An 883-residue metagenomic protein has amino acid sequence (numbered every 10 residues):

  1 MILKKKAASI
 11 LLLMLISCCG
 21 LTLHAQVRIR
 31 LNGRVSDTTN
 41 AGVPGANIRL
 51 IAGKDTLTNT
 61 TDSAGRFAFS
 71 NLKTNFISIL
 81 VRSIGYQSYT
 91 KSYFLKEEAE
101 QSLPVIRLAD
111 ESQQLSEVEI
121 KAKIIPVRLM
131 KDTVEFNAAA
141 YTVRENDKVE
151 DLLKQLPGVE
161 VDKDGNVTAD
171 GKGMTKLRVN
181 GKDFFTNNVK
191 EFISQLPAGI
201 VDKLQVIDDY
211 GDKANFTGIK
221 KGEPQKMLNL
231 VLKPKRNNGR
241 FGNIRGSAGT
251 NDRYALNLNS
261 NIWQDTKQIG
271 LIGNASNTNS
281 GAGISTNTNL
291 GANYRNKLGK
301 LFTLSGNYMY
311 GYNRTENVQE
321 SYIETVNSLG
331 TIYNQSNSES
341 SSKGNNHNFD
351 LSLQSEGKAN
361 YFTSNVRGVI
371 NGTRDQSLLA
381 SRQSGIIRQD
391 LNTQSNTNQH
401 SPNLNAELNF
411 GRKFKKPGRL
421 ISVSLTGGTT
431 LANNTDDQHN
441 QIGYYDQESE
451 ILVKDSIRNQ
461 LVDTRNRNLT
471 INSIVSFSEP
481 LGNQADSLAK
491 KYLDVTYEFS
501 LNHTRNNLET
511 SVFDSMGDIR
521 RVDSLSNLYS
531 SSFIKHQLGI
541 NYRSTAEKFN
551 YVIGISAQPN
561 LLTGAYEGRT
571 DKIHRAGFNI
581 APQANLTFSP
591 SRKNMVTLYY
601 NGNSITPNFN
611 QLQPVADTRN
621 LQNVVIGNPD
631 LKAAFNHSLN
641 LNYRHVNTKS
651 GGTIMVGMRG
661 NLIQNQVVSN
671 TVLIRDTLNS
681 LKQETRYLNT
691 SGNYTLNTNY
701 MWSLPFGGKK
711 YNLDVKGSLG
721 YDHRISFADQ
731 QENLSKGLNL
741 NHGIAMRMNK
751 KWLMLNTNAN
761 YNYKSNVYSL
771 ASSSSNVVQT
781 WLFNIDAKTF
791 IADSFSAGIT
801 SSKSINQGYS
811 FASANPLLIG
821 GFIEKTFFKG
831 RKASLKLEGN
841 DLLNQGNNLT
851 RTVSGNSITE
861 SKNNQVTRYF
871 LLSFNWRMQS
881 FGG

Functional and structural regions predicted by a protein language model:
Q26-V27, N40, R66, S70 (+21 more regions): Membrane-proximal, glycine/serine-rich, low-complexity loop/turn segments characteristic of large bacterial
N32-V43: Structural motif
I51-K54, F76, L80-S92: A short, solvent-exposed loop/turn motif at the edges and junctions of modular extracellular/periplasmic domains
G53-R66: Short, acidic Ser/Thr/Gly-rich low-complexity loop/linker segments typical of extracellular and cell-surface proteins
D132, G281-A282, E316-Q335, R382-N392 (+7 more regions): Surface-exposed loop/turn segments flanking beta-strands in extracellular/periplasmic regions
A248-T250, A282-I284, S340-K343, N396-P402 (+10 more regions): Replace "Gram-negative outer membrane beta-barrel proteins" with "bacterial and organellar outer membrane beta-barrel
N337, T470-N472, R521-N527, K632 (+2 more regions): Outer membrane beta-barrel strand-and-loop segments of large Gram-negative receptors, especially TonB-dependent
K490-N594, S765, S769-S774: Signature of Gram-negative outer-membrane beta-barrel scaffolds
